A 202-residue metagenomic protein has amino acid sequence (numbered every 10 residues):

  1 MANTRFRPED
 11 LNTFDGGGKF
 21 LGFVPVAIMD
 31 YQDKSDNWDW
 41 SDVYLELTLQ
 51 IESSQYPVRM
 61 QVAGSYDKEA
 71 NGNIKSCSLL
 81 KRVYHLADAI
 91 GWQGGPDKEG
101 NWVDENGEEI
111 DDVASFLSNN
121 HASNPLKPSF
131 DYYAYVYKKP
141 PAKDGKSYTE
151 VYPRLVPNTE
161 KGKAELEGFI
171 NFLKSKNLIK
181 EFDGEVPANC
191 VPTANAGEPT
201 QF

Functional and structural regions predicted by a protein language model:
M1-F202: Short beta-rich binding modules
